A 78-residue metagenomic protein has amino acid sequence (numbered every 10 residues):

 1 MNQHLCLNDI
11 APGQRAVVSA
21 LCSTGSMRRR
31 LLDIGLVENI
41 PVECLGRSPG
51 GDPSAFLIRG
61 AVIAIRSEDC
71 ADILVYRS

Functional and structural regions predicted by a protein language model:
M1-S78: Compact, glycine-rich, soluble single-domain proteins
